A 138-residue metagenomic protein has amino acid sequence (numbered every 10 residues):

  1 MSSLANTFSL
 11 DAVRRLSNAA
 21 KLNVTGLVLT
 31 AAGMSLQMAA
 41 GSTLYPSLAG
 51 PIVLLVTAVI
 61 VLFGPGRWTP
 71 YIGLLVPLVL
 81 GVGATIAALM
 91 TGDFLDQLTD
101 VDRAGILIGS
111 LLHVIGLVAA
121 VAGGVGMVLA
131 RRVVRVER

Functional and structural regions predicted by a protein language model:
M1-S42: N-terminal signal-anchor transmembrane alpha-helix
S3, T7-L10, S47, V53 (+3 more regions): Amphipathic, alpha-helical segments enriched in basic
L4-A20, A58-G73, A120-R138: Cytoplasmic membrane-interface segments at the C-terminal ends of transmembrane helices
L22-L29, T69-I72, V76, G105-I115: Physicochemical signature of membrane-embedded alpha-helices that form the seven-helix bundle of GPCRs, emphasizing
L27-Q37, L54-A58, P77-A87, H113-M127: Helical transmembrane-bundle signal
A32-P51, G81-H113: Membrane interfacial helix motifs at helix-loop boundaries and amphipathic/re-entrant anchors
